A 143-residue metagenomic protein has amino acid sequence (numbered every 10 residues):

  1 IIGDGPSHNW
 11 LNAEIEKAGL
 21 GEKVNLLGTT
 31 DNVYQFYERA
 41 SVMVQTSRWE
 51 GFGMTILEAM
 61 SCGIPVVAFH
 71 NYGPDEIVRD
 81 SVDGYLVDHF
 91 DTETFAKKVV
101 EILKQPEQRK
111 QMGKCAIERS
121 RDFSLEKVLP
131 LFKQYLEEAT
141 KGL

Functional and structural regions predicted by a protein language model:
N12-G28: Nucleotide-activated donor-binding/catalytic signature segment of Leloir-type glycosyltransferases, i.e., the conserved
T29, R48: Aromatic "clamp/platform" in nucleotide-sugar-dependent glycosyltransferases that forms part of the donor/acceptor
G53-I56, P74: Short glycine/serine-rich donor-binding loops of glycosyltransferases
P65-A68: Short hydrophobic beta-strand element within catalytic cores of glycosyltransferases and related nucleotide-activated
D80-S81, Y85-T92, E101-P106: Conserved acidic donor-binding segment of nucleotide-sugar-dependent glycosyltransferases
T94, E101, Q108-D122, L131-Q134: A short, well-ordered alpha-helix in the C-terminal region of glycosyltransferases
L125-L143: C-terminal alpha-helical cap of glycosyltransferases
